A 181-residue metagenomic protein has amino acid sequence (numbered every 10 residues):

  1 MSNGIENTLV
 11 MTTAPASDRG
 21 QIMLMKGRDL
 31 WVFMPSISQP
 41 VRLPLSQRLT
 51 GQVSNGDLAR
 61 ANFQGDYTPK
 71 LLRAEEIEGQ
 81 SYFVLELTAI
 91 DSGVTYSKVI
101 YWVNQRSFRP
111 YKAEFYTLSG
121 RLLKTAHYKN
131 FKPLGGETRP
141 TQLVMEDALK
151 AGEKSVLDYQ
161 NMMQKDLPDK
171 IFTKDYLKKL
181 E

Functional and structural regions predicted by a protein language model:
M1-A16, F108: N-terminal, post-signal-peptide region of Sec/Tat-exported proteins
M1-I5, R73-S81, G135: Short, ordered beta-strand-loop transition motifs
M1-S2, G27, L45-T50, K129-K132 (+1 more regions): A short, sequence-level motif marking secondary-structure junctions
S2-N3, L24-K26, F33, V103 (+1 more regions): Generic beta-strand structural signal
G4, Q52-S54, Y101: Intrinsic disorder/low-complexity signature
T8-T12, L30-M34, P40-R42, L87 (+3 more regions): Short hydrophobic/aromatic-rich beta-strand segments that constitute the beta-sheet cores of beta-sandwich/beta-barrel
A16-S97, T117-G120, D166, I171-E181: Flexible, processing/modification-adjacent segments and terminal tails in exported/periplasmic/extracellular proteins
L58-N62, Q80-K174: Gly/Pro-enriched, hydrophobic low-complexity segments that function as extracytoplasmic propeptides/linkers
